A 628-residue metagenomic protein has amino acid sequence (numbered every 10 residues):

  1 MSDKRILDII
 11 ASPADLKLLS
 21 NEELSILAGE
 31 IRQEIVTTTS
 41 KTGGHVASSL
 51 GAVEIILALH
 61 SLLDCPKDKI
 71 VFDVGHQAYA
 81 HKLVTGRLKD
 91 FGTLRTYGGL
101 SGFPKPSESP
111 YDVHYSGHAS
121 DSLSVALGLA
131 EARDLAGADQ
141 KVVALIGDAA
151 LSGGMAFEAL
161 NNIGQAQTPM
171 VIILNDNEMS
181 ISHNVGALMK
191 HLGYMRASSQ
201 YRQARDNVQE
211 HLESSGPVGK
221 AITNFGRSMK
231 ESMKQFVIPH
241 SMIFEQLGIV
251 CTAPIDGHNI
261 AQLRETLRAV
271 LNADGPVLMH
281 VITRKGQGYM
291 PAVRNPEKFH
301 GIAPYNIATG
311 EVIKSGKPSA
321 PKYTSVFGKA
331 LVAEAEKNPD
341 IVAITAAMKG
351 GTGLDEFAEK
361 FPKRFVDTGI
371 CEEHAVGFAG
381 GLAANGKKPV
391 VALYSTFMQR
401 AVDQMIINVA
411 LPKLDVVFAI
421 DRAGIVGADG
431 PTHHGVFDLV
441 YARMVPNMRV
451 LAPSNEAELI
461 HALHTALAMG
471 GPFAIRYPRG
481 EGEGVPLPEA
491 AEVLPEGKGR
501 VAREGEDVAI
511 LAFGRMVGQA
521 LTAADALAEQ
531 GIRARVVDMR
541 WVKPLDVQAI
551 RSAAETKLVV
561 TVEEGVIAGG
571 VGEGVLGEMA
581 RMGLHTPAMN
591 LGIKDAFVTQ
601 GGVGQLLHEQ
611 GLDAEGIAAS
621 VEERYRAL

Functional and structural regions predicted by a protein language model:
S2-V84, E245-I249, D256-L263, V277-V281: N-terminal amphipathic, basic-rich helices that act as targeting or association modules
H45-A166, Y323, E334, D340-I341 (+2 more regions): Cofactor-binding active-site loop characterized by glycine-rich and histidine/acidic residues
K69, T283-M398, Q404, V409-L414 (+3 more regions): Non-catalytic terminal/interface segments that mediate subunit docking, oligomerization, and allosteric communication
E178-F327: Long, well-ordered, tryptophan-enriched scaffold segments
T223-P291, D415-D421, L439-P488, A614-L628: Structural signature of the thiamine diphosphate
I238-H240, E265-R268, H300-G301, G310 (+5 more regions): Glycine-/acidic-rich phosphate or pyrophosphate-binding loops and their flanking alpha/beta elements
Y305-S319, G427-D429, R449, E573-L628: Peripheral docking tails and interdomain loops at the edges of cofactor- or intermediate-handling domains
D367-T368, A524-D525, Q530-A554: Generic long, charged, amphipathic alpha-helical segments
